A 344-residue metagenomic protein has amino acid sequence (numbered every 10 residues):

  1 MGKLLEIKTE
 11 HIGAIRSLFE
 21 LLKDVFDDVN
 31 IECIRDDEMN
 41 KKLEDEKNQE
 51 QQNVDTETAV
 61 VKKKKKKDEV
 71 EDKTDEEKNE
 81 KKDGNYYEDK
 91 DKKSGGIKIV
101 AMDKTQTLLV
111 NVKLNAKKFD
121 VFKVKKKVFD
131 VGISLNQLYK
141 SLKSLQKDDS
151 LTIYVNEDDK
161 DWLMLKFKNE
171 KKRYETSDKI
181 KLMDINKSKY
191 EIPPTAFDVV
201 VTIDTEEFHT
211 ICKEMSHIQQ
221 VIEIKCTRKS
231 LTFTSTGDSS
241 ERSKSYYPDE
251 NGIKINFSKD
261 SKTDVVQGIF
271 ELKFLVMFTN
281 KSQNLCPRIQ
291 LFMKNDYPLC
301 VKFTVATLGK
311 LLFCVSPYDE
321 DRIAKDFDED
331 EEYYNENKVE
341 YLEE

Functional and structural regions predicted by a protein language model:
M1-H217, E223-E344: DNA polymerase sliding clamps and clamp-related checkpoint/processivity subunits
